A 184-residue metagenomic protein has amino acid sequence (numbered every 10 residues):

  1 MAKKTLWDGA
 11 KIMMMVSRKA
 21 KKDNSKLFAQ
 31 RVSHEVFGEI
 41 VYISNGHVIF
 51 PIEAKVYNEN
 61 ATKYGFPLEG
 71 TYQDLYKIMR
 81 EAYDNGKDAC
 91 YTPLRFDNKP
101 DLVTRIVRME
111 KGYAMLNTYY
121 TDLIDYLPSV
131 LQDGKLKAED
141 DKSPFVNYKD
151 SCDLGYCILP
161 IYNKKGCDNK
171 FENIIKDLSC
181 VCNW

Functional and structural regions predicted by a protein language model:
M1-G38, Y42-H47, P51: Intrinsically disordered, low-complexity linker/loop segments enriched in Gly/Pro and charged/polar residues
F37, N45-K55, E59-W184: C-terminal functional regions that serve as terminal interaction/effector modules
